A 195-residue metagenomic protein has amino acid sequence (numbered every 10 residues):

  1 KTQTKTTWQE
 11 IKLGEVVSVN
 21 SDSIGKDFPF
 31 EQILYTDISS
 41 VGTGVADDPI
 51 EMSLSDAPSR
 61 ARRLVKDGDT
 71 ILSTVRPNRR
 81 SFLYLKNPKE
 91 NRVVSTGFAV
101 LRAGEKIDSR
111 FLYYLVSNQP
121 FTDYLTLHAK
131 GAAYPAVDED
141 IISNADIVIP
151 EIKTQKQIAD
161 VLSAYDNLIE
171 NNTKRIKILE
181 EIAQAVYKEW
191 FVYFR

Functional and structural regions predicted by a protein language model:
K1, R92-G97, K130-A159: A short glycine-rich beta-alpha junction/loop motif
K1-G25, N144, V148, I152-Q157 (+1 more regions): Non-catalytic DNA-recognition/assembly elements of restriction-modification systems
L13, V45, V93-V94, D108 (+2 more regions): N-terminal alpha-helical segment
G14-K26, E31-T70: Sequence-specific dsDNA recognition surfaces
R60-Q119: A short beta-sheet element
R110-D140: Short, positively charged
